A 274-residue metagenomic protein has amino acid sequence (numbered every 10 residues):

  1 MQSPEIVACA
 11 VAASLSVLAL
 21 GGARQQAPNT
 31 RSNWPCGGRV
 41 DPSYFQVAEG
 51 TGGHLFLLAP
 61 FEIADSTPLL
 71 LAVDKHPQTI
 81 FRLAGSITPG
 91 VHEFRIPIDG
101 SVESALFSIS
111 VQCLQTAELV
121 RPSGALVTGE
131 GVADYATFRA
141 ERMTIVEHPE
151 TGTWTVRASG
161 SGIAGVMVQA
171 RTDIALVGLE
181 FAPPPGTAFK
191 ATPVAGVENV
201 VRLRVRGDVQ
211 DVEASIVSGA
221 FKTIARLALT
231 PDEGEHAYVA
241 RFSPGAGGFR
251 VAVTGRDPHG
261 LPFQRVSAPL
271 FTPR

Functional and structural regions predicted by a protein language model:
M1-Q2, A8-A10, S16-L58, A64-L69: VWA/integrin I-like adhesion module and closely mimicked acidic/polar interface patches used
W34-C36, Q46, L126-Q169, G186-V194 (+3 more regions): Noncatalytic accessory or regulatory domains flanking protease catalytic cores in secreted, cell-surface, and selected
E49-T51, F56-E141, V146-E147, T153-S159 (+3 more regions): C-terminal "exit" segments of structured domains
R95-P97, I145-V146, A228, V239-S243 (+1 more regions): Generic structural detector for well-ordered beta-strands
A164-T172, H259-P273: Edge beta-strands of extracellular beta-sandwich domains
V177-K190, T272-R274: Extracellular/periplasmic ectodomains of large secreted or surface enzymes and adhesion receptors
T187-F263: Conserved, compact domain cores that house catalytic/ligand-binding motifs in diverse enzymes and effector modules
